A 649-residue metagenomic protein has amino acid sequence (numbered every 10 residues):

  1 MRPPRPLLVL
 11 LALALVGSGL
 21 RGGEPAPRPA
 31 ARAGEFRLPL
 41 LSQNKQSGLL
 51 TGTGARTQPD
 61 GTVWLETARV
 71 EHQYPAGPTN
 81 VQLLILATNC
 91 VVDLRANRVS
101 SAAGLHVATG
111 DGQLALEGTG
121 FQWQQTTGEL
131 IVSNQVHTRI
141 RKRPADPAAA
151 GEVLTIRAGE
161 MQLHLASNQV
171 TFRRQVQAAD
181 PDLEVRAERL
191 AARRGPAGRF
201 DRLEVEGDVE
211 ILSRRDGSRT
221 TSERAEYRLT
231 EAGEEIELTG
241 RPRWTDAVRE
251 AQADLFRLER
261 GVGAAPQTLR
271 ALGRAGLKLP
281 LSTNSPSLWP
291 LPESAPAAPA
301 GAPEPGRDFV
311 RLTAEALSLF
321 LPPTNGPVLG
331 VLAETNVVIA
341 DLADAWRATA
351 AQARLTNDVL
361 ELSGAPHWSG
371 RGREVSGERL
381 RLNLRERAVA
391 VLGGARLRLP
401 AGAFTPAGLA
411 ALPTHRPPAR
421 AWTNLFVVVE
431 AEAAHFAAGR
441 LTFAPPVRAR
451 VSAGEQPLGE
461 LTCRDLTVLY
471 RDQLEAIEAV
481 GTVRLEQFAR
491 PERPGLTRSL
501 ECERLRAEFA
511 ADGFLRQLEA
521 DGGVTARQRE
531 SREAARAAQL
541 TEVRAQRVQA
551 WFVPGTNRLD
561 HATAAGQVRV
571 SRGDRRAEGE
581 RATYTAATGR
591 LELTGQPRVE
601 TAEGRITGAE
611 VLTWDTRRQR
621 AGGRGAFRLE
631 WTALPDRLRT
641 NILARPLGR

Functional and structural regions predicted by a protein language model:
M1-R649: Mature-chain termini and adjacent capping regions
